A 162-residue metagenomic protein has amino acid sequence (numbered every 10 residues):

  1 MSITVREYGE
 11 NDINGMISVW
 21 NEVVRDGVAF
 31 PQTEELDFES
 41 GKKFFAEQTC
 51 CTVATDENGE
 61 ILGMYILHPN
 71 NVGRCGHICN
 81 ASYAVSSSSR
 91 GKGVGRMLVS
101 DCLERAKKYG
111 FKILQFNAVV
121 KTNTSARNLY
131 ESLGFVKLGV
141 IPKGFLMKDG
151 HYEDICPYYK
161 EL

Functional and structural regions predicted by a protein language model:
S2, Y83-A84, I141, D149-L162: Terminal substrate-recognition subdomain of acyl/acetyltransferases
S2-M16: A short beta-loop-alpha structural element at the N-terminal edge of CoA-dependent acyl/N-acetyltransferase catalytic
I17-E34: Helix-loop element at the rim of GNAT/NAT acetyltransferase active sites that forms part of the acceptor-substrate
A29-S88, V99-S100, R105, E161-L162: Acetyl-CoA-dependent GNAT
R90, F116-A126, G144-D149: Conserved beta-strand-loop-alpha-helix junction that forms the acyl-donor binding cleft
G91-A106, R127-S132: Conserved acetyl-CoA-binding loop-helix of GNAT-fold acetyltransferases
A106-V119: Conserved GNAT acetyl-CoA-binding A-motif
Y130, F135, Y158: Conserved active-site tyrosine of GNAT-family acetyltransferases
